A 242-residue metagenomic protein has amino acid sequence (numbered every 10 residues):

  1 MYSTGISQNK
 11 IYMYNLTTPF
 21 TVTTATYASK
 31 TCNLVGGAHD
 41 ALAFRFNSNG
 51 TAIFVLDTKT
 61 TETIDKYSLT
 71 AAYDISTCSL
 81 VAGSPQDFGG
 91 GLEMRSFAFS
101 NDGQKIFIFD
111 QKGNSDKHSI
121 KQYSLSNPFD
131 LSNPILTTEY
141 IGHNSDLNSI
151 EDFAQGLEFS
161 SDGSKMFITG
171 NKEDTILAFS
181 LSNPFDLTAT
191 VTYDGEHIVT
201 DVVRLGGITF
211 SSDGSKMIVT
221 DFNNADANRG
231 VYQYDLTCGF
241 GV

Functional and structural regions predicted by a protein language model:
M1-V242: Polar, enzyme-active/binding microenvironments
